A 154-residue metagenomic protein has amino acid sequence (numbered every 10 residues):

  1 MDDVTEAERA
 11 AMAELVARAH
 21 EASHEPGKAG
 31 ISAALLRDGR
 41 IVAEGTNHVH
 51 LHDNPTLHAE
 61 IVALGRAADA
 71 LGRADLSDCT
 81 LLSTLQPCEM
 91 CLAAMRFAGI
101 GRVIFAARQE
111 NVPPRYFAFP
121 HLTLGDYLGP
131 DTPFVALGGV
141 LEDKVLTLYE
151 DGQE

Functional and structural regions predicted by a protein language model:
M1-P26, P87, A93-E154: Zinc-dependent deaminase
A10, R40, V62: Active-site phosphate/pyrophosphate-handling residues
L15, A19-A22, A33, A59 (+1 more regions): Small-residue (primarily alanine) positions within well-ordered alpha-helices, especially packing/interaction faces
A29-I31, S77-C79, F134: Residue-level recognition of the N-termini of beta-strands and the immediately preceding loop/turn
G30-G39: Short beta-strand scaffold segments in enzyme catalytic cores
V42-V49: Short beta->alpha transition motifs characteristic of CBS
T56-L57, V62-C91: Short HxH-centered metal-ligating active-site micro-motif
